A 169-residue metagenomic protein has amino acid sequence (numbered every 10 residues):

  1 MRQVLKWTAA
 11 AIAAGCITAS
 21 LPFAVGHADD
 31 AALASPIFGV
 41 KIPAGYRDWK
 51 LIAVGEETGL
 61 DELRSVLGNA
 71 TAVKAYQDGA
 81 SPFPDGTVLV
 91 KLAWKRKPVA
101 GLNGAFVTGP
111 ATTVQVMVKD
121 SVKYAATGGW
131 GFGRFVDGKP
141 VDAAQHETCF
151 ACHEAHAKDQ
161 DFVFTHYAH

Functional and structural regions predicted by a protein language model:
M1-I12: Bacterial N-terminal signal peptides that target proteins for export
A10-S20: Bacterial N-terminal signal peptides
L21-D29: Signal peptide processing junction and immediate N-terminal pro/mature segment of secreted/exported proteins
D30-L63, Q77-H169: Sequence context surrounding c-type heme c attachment/ligation sites in exported
L63-K74: Short, structured beta-strand/loop micro-motifs enriched in basic residues and often containing a Trp
